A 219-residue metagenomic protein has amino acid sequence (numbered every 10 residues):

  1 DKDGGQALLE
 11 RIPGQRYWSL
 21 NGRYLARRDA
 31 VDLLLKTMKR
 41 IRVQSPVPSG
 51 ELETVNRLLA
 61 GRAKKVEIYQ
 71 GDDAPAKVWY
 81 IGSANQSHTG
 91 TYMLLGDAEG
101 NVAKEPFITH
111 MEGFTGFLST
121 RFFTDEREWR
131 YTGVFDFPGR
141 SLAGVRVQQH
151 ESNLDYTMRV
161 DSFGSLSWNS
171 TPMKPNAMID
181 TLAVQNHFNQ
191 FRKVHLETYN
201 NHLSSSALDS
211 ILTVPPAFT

Functional and structural regions predicted by a protein language model:
D1-T219: Soluble, acidic/polar mature domains that operate outside membranes
